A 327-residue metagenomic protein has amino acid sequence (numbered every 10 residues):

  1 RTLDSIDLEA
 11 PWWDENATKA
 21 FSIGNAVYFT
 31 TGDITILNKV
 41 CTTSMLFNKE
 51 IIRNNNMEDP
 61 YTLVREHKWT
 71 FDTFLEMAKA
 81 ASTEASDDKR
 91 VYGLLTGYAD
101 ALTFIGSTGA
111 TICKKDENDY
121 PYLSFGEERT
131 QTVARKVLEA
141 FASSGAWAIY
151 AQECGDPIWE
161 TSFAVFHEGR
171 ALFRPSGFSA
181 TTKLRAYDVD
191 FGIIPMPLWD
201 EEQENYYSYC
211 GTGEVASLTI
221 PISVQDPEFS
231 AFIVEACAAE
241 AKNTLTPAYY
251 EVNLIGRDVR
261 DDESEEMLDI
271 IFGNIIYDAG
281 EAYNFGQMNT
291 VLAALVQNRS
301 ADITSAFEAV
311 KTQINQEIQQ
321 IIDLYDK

Functional and structural regions predicted by a protein language model:
R1-N16, A20-S22, G192: Extracytoplasmic "Venus flytrap"/periplasmic binding protein-like
D4-W13, V64-E66, T111-T132, E201-S208: Short, solvent-exposed loop/beta-turn-alpha elements that line the ligand-binding surface or hinge of extracytoplasmic
K19-M45, R53, H67-L123: Extracytoplasmic/periplasmic solute-binding protein
E50-V64: Aromatic-glycine-rich donor-binding/catalytic loop that engages nucleotide-sugar donors across glycosyltransferases
T73-A81, P157-R174, T182: Short helices/loops that flank or line small-molecule/ion binding pockets
L75-A78, K115-D156: Glycine-centered hinge/linker elements that transmit conformational signals in sensory and ligand-binding systems
L184-V252: Extracytoplasmic/periplasmic substrate-recognition and gating elements
T219-A231, A239-K327: Conserved C-terminal helix/tail region of periplasmic/extracytoplasmic solute-binding proteins
